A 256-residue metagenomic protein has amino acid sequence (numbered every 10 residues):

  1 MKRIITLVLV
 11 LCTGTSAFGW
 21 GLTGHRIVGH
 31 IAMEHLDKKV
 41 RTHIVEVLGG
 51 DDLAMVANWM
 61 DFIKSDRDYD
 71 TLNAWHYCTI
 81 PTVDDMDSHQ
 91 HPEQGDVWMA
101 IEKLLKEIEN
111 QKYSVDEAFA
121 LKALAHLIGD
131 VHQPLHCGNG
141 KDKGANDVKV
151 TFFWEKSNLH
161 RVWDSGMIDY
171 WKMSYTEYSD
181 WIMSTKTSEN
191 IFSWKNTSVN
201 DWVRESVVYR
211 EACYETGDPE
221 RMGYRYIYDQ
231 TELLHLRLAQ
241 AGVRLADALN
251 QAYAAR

Functional and structural regions predicted by a protein language model:
I4-T13: Sec-dependent N-terminal signal peptides
F18-L127, P134, N139-R256: N-terminal, motif-rich segments that launch catalysis or mediate targeting to/interaction with membranes, typified by
